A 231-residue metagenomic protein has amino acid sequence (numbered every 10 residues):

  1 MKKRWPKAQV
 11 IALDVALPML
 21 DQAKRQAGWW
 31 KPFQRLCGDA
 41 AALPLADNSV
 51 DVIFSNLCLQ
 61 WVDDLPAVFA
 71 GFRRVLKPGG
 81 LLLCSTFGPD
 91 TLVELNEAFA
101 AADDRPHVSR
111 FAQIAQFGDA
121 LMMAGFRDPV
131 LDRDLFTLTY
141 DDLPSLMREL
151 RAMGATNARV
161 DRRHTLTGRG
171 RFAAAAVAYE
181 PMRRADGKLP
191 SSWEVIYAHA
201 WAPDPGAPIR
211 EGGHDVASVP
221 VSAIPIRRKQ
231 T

Functional and structural regions predicted by a protein language model:
M1-A46, V52, P66-A67: Class I SAM-dependent methyltransferase SAM/SAH-binding core
L17-P18, Q60-D63, P89-D90, Q116: Short alpha-helical
D51-P66, T86: A short SAM/SAH-binding and catalytic strip from SAM-dependent methyltransferases
P66-L81: A short glycine-rich, Lys/Arg-flanked "PGG" loop and its adjoining helix->strand segment in the class I
L81-S145, E149-L166: Conserved catalytic/acceptor-binding region of the Class I
P144-T231: C-terminal lobe and adjacent flexible extensions of AdoMet/dcAdoMet transferase-like proteins
